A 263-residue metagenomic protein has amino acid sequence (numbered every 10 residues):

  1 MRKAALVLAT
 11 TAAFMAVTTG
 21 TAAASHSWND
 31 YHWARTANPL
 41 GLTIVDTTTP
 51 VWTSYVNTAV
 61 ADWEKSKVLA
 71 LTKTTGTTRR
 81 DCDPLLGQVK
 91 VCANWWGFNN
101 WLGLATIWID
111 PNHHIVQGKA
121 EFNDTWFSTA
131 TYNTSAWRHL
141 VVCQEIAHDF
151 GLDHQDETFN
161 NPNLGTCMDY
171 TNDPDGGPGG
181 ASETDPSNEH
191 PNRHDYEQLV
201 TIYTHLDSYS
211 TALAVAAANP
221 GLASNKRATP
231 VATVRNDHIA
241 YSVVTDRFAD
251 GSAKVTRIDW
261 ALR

Functional and structural regions predicted by a protein language model:
M1-A24: Secretory targeting and sorting signals
G20-R263: Zinc-dependent metalloendopeptidases
